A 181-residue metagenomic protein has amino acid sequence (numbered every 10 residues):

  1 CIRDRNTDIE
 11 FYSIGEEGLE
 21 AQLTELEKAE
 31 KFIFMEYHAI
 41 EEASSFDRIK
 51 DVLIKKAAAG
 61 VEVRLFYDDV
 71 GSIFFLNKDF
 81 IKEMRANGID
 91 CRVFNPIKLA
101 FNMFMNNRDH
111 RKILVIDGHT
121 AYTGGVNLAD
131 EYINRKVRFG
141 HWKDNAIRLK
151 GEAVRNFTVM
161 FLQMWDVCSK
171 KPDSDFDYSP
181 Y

Functional and structural regions predicted by a protein language model:
R3-Y181: N-terminal localization/anchoring segments of enzymes in phospholipid and broader phosphate metabolism
